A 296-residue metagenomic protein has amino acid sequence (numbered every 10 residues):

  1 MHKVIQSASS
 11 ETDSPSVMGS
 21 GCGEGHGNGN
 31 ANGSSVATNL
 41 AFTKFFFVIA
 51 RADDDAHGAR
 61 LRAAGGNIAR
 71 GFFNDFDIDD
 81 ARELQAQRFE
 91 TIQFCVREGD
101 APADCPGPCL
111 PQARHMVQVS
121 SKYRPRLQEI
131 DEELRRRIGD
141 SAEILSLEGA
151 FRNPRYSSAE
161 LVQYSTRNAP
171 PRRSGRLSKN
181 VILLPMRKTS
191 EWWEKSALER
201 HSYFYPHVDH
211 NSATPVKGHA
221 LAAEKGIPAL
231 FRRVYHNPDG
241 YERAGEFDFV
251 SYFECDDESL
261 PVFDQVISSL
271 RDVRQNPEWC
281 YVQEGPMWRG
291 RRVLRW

Functional and structural regions predicted by a protein language model:
H2-L230, E242, D257-P261, V293-W296: Short S/T/G/P-rich N-terminal loop/turn motif that feeds into the first structured element of a domain
L230-H236: A short linear hydrophobic-aromatic micro-motif
H236-F247, Y252-W296: Alpha-helical oligomerization segments
